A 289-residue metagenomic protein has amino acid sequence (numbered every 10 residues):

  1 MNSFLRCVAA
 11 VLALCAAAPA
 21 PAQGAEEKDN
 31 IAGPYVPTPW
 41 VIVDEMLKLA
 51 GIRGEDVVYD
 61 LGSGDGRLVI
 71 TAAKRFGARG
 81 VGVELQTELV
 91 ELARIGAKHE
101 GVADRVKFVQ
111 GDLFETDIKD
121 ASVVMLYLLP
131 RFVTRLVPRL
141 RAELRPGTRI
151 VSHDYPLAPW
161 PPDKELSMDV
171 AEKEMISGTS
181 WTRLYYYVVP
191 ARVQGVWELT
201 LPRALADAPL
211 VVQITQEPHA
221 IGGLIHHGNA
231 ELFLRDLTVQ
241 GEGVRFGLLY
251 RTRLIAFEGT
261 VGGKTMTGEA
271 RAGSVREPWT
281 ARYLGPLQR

Functional and structural regions predicted by a protein language model:
A20-D56: S-adenosyl-L-methionine
E55-G64: Conserved class I S-adenosyl-L-methionine
G66-I70: Glycine-rich SAM-binding Motif I of class I
R79-E84: Conserved SAM-binding motif I beta-strand of class I
T87-D120: S-adenosyl-L-methionine
G147-A158: Conserved beta-strand signature within the Rossmann-like core of class I S-adenosyl-L-methionine
P156-E198: Active-site capping/gating segments
A191-R289: Central antiparallel beta-sheet cores of small beta-barrel/beta-sandwich binding domains
